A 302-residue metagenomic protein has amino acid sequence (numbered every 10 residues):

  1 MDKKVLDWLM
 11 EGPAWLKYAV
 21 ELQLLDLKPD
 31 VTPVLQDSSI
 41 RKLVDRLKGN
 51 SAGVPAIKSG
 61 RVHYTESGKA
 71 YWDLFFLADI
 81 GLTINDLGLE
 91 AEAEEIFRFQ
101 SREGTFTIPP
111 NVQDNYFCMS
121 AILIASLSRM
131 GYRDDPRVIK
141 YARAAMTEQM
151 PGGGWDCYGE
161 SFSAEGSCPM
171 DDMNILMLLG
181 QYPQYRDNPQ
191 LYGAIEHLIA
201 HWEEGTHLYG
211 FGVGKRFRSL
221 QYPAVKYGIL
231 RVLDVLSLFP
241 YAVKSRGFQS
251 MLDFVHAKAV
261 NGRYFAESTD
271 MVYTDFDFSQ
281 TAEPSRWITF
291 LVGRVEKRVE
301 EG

Functional and structural regions predicted by a protein language model:
M1-G302: Preference for long, amphipathic alpha-helical scaffolds in soluble/luminal domains and all-alpha bundles
